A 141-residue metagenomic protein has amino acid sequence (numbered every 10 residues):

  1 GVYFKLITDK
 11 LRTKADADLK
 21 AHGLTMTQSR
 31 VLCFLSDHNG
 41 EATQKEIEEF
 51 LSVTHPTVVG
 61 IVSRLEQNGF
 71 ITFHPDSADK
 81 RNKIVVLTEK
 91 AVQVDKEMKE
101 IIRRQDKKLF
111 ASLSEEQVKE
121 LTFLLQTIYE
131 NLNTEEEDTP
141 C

Functional and structural regions predicted by a protein language model:
G1-H22, N68: N-terminal leader segment of winged-helix/HTH proteins
G1-V2, H22-C33, P56: Short alpha-helical elements of helix-turn-helix
R12, S63-F123: Charged, amphipathic alpha-helical coiled-coil/dimerization segments
H38-T43: Short capping segments at the starts of secondary-structure elements
E46-E48: A short acidic, leucine-rich amphipathic alpha-helix
E116-C141: C-terminal regulatory/oligomerization modules of transcriptional regulators
